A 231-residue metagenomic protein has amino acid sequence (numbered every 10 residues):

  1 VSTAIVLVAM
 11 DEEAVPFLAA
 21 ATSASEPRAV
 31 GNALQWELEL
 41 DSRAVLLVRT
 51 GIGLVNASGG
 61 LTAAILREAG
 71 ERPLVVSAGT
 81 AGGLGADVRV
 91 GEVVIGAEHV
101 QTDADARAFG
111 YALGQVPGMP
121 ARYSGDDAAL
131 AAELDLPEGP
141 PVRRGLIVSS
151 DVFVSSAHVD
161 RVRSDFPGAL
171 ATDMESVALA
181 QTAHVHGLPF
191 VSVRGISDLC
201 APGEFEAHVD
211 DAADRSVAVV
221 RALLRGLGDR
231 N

Functional and structural regions predicted by a protein language model:
V1-T62: N-terminal short beta-loop-beta anion/metal-coordinating cradle
T3-I5, P73-V76: Structural motif
V45-I52, R144-S149, V193: Active-site-proximal beta-strand elements of phosphoester/diester hydrolases
G60-G70: Short, well-structured alpha-helical segments in soluble
L84-P167: Mid-sequence, gly/pro-rich, charge-dense loop/helix-turn segments that line enzyme active sites
S150-P202: A C-terminal functional module that forms or caps the active site or interfaces directly with catalytic machinery
I196-N231: Regulatory input/activation interfaces that engage signals or partners
